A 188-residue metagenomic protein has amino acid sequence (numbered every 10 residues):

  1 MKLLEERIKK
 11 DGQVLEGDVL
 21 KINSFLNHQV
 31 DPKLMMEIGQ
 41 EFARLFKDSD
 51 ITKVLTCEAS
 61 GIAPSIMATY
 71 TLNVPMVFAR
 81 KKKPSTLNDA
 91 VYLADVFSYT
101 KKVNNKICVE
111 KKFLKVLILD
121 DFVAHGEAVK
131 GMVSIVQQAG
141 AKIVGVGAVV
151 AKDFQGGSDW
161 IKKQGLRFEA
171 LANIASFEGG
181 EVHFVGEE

Functional and structural regions predicted by a protein language model:
M1-I51: Active-site-facing substrate-recognition patch
K2, D18, S134-E188: PRPP-dependent phosphoribosyltransferase catalytic core
F46, A68-T69, V136, I161: A generic structural signal for well-ordered alpha-helical segments
I51-E58: Short glycine-rich phosphate-binding loop at a beta-alpha junction
A63-L72, V133: Short Gly/Thr/Asp-enriched flexible loops that form oxyanion-binding sites at enzyme active sites
N73-L117, V182-V185: Short, glycine/charge-rich flexible loops or terminal/linker lids adjacent to PRPP-binding catalytic cores
D120-K130: Acidic, divalent-metal-coordinating active-site segment for phosphoryl/phosphodiester hydrolysis, typified by short
